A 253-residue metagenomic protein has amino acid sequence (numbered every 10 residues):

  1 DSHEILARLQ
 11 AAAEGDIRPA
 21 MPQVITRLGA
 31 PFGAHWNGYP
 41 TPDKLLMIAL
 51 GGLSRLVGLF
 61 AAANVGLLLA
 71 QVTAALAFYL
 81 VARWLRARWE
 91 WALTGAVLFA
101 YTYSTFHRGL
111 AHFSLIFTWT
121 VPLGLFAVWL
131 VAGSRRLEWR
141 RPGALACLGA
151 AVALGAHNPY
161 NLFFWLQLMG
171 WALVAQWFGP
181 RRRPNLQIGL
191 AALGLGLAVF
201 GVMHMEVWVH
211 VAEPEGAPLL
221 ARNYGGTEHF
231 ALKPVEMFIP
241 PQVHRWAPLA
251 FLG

Functional and structural regions predicted by a protein language model:
D1-A74, T102-T118, T227-G253: Membrane-interface coil-to-helix junctions
D1-S2, A7, E14-D16, L193-A212: Transmembrane signal-anchor helices characteristic of membrane glycosylation enzymes that use polyprenol
P19-G33, P122, F126, A151-L154 (+4 more regions): Juxtamembrane/interfacial segments around transmembrane helices
W36, N158-N161, A221, G225: Generic amphipathic alpha-helical segments used as scaffolds and interaction surfaces in large, multi-domain proteins
L67-L85, W89-W177, A192, G196 (+1 more regions): Membrane-embedded helix bundles of polyisoprenyl
G95-Y101, A212, G216-L220: Transmembrane and membrane-interface helices of multi-pass, inner-membrane envelope-modifying transferases
S134-R135, W177-P184, W208-E215: Transmembrane helix-loop junctions in multipass membrane proteins, especially transporters and channels
G149-A150, R181-E206, Y224, E228: Hydrophobic alpha-helical membrane-interfacial segments at the cytosolic entry of transmembrane helices
